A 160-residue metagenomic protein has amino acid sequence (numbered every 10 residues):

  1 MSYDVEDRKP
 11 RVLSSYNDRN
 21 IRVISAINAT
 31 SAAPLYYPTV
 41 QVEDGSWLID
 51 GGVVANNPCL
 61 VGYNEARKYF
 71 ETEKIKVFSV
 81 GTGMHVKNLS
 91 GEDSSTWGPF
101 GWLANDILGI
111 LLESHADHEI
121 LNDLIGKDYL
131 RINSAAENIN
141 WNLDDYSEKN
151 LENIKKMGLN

Functional and structural regions predicted by a protein language model:
M1-N160: Conserved catalytic cores and adjacent C-terminal regulatory segments of lipid-metabolizing esterases/lipases
